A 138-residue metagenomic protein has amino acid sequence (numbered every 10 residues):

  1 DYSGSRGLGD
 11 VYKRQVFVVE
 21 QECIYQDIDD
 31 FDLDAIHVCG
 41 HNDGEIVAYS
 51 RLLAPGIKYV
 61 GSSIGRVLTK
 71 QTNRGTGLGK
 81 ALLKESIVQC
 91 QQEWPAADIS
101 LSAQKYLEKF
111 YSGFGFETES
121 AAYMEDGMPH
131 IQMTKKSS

Functional and structural regions predicted by a protein language model:
D1, H37, H130: Histidine-centered active-site/metal-ligand motif
D1-Y12: Single conserved hydrophobic/aromatic residue that forms the stacking wall/gate of nucleotide- or nucleobase-binding
R14-D43, R51: Active-site rim helix/loop that mediates acceptor-substrate recognition in acyltransferases
D32-D34, K58, E125-P129: Short acidic/glycine-enriched loop/turn segments that link adjacent beta-strands
C39, E45-P55, G61-L68: Conserved beta-strand in the GNAT
T69, G75-V88: Conserved acetyl-CoA-binding loop-helix of GNAT-fold acetyltransferases
C90-A103: Conserved GNAT acetyl-CoA-binding A-motif
S100-S102, S112, E117-Q132: Conserved catalytic-core motifs of GNAT/GCN5-like acyltransferases
